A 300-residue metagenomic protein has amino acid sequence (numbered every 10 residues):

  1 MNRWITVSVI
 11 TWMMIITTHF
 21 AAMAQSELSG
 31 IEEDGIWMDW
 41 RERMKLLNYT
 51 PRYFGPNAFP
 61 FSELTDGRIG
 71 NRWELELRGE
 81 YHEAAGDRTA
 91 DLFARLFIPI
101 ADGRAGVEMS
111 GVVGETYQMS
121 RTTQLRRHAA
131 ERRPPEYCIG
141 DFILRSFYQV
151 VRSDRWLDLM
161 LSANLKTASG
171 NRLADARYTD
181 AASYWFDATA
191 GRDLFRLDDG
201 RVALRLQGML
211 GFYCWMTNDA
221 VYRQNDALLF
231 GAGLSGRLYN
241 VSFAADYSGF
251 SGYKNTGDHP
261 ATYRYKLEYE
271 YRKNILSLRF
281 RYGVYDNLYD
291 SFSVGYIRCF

Functional and structural regions predicted by a protein language model:
M1-V9: Bacterial N-terminal signal peptides that target proteins for export
M14-A22: C-terminal segment of classical bacterial N-terminal signal peptides
A24-T167, A182-T189, F195, V241-D246 (+1 more regions): Transmembrane beta-barrel domains of Gram-negative outer membranes and organellar outer membranes
T50, L64, Y81-D87, E131-P135 (+5 more regions): Outer-membrane beta-barrel domain signature
G79-E83, G111-Y117, V150, A163-N171 (+7 more regions): Transmembrane beta-strands of outer-membrane beta-barrel pores
S120-T122, R127-R132, V221-Q224, L228-F300: Outer membrane beta-barrel transmembrane domains
F147, R155-L157, V202-M209, L229 (+3 more regions): Residue-level detection of beta-strand scaffold positions
T179-G252: Detector for outer-membrane/organellar transmembrane beta-barrel domains, recognizing the amphipathic beta-strand
